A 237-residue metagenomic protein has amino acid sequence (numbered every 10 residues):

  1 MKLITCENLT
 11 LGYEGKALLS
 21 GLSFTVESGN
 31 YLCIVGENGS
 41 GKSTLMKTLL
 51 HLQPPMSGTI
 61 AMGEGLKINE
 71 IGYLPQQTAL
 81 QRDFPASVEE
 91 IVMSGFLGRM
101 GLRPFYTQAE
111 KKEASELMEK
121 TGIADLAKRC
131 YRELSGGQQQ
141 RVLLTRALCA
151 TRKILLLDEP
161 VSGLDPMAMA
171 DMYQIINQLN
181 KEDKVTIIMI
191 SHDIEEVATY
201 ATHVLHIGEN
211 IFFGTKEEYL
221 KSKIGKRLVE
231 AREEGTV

Functional and structural regions predicted by a protein language model:
G58-I71: Conserved ABC transporter NBD signature motif
Q108-L126: Conserved ABC ATPase "signature" region
C130-L134, Q138: Conserved ABC ATPase signature
L155-D158: Catalytic Walker B motif of ABC-type/P-loop ATPase nucleotide-binding domains
V161-S162: Short loop immediately C-terminal to the Walker-B catalytic DE motif in ABC-type ATPase nucleotide-binding domains
S191-H192: H-loop/switch region of ABC-family ATPase nucleotide-binding domains
H203-K216: H-loop (His-switch) and adjacent beta-strand-loop-beta switch element of ABC-type ATPase nucleotide-binding domains
